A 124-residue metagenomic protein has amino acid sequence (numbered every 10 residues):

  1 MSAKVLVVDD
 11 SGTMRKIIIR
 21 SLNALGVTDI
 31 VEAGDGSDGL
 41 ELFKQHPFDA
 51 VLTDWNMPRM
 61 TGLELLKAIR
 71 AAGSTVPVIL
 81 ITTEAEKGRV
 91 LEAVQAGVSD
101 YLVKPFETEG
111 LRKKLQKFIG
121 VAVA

Functional and structural regions predicted by a protein language model:
G12-V31, F118: Two-component/phosphorelay signaling modules centered on CheY-like receiver
E32-A50, A71: Acidic, metal-coordinating helix/loop segments flanking the phosphotransfer/catalytic sites of two-component signaling
D35-D38, T61-K67: Acidic catalytic/metal-coordinating carboxylates
T53-D54: Active-site T/S-Asp motif of two-component receiver
M57: Receiver (REC) domain active-site loop signature in two-component systems and cognate sites in sensor histidine kinases
E64, A85-D100: Alpha4 helix (beta4-alpha4-beta5 surface) of REC/receiver domains from two-component response regulators
F106-L115: C-terminal output helix
